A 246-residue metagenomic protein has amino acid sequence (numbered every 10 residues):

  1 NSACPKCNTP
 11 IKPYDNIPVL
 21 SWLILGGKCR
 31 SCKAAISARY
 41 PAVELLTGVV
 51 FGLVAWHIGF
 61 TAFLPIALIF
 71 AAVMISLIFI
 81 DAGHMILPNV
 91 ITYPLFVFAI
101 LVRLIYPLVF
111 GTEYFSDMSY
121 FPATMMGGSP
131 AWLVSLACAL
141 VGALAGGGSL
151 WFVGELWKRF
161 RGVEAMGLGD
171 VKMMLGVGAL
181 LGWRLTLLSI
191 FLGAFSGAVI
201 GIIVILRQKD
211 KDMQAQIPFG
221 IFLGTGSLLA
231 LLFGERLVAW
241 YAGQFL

Functional and structural regions predicted by a protein language model:
N1-R39, F219: Membrane-proximal soluble regions of multi-pass membrane proteins
G27, L46-G52, A72-I75, V171-G178 (+1 more regions): Hydrophobic, membrane-inserted alpha-helices
R39-T47, L64-A67, L206-I217: Hydrophobic alpha-helical transmembrane segments and immediately flanking/interface helices in integral membrane
V54-I66: Transmembrane helix-loop-helix
F63, I69-A72, S76-A198, A239-L246: Functional transmembrane core segments of multi-pass inner-membrane proteins
G167-G169, I203-L229: Interfacial loop-to-transmembrane junctions
G226-L246: C-terminal domain-closing interface element
